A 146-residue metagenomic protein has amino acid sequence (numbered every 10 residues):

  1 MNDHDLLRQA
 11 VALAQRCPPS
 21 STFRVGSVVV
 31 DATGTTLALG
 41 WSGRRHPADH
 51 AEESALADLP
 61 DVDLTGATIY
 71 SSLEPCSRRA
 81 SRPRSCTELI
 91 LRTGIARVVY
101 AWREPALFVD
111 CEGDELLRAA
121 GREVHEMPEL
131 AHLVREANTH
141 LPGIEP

Functional and structural regions predicted by a protein language model:
M1-S21: Short, basic/aromatic recognition patches
S21-V25, D49: Short, basic and Ser/Thr-rich N-terminal targeting/leader segments
V25-A32: Short beta-strand scaffold segments in enzyme catalytic cores
T36-R135: Zn2+-dependent cytidine deaminase-like catalytic core
T139: Extended glycan-interaction surfaces of carbohydrate-active proteins
P142-P146: Phosphate/diphosphate-binding glycine-rich loops and adjacent basic-rich segments that engage nucleotide
